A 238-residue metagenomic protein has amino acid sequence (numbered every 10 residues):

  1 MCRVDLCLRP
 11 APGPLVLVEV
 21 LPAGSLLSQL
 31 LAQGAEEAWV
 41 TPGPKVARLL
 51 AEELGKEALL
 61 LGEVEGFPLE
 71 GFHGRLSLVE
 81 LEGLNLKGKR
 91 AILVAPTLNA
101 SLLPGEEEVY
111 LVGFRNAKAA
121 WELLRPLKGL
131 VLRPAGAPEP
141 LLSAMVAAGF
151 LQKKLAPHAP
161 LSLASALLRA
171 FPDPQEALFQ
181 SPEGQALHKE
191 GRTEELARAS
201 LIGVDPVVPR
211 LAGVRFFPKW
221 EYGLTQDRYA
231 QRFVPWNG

Functional and structural regions predicted by a protein language model:
M1-L8: Charged, flexible boundary elements
P10-Q29: Short acidic, Gly/Ser-rich segments with clustered Asp/Glu that frequently serve as metal-coordination loops in enzyme
L17-V18, L61-E63, L93-A95, R133-A135: Short beta-strand segments
G24-K45, L54-G55, V64: A short alpha/beta connector and helix-capping loop motif
R48-L49, L59-E82: A metal-dependent hydrolase metal-coordination microenvironment
L54, G71-V109, P126, L142-G238: Long, charged alpha-helical interface segments
N116: Class I SAM-dependent methyltransferase SAM-binding "motif I" and its flanking Rossmann-like core
L123-V131: Glycine-rich phosphate/diphosphate-binding loops that line cofactor/substrate pockets in enzymes
